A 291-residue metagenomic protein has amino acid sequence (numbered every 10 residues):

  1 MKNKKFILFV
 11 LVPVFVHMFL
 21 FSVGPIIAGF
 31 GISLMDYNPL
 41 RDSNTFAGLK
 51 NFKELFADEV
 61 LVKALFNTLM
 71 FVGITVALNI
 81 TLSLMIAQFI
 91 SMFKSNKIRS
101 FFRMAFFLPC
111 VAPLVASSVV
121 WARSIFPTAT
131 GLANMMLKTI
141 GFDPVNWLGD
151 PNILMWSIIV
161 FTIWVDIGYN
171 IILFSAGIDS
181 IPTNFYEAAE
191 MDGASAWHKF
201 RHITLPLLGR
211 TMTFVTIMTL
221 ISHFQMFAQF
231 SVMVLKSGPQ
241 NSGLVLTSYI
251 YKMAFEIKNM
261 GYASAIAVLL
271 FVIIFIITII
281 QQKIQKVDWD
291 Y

Functional and structural regions predicted by a protein language model:
N3-Y291: A structural signal for multi-pass alpha-helical bundles of membrane permease subunits that mediate small-molecule
